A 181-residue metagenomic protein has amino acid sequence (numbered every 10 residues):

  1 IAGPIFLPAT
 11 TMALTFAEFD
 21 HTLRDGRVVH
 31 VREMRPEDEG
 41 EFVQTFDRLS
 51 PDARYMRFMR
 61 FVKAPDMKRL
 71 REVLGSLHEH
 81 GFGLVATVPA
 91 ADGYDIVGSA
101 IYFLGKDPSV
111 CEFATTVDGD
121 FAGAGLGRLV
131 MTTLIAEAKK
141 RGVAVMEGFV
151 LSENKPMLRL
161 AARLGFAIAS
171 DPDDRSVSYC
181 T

Functional and structural regions predicted by a protein language model:
F6-T181: Long, contiguous binding/interaction regions
